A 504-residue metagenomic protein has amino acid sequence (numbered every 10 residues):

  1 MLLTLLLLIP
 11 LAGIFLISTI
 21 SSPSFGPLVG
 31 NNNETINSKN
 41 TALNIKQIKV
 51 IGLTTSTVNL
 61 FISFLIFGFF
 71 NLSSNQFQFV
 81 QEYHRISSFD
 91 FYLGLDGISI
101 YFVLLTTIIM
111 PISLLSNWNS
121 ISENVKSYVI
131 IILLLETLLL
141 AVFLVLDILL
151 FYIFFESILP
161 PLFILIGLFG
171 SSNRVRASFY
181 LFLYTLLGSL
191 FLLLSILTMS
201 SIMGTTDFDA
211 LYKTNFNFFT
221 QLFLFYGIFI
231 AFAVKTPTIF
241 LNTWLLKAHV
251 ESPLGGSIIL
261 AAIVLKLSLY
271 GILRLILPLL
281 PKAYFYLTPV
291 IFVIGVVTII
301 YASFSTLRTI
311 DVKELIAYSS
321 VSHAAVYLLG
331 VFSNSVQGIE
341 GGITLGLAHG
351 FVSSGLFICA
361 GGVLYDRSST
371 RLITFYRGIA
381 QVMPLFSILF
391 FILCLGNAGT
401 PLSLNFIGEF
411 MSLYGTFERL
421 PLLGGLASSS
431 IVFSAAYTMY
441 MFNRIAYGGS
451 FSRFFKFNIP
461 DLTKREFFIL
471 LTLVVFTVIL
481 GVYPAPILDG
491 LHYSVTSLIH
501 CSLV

Functional and structural regions predicted by a protein language model:
M1-I9, L95-T106, I148-P161, Q221-F232 (+2 more regions): Structural signature of hydrophobic alpha-helical transmembrane segments
M1-T4, L11-I130, T496: Transmembrane helix-loop-helix hairpins at membrane boundaries of multipass inner-membrane proteins
I14-T19, P111-L115, T137-A141, I164-L165 (+10 more regions): Alpha-helical transmembrane segments of multipass membrane proteins
F15-T41, M110-S122, I164-N173, T236-H249 (+3 more regions): C-terminal ends of transmembrane helices
L43-I48, I130-Q221, L307-R371: Alpha-helical multi-pass transmembrane bundles of energy-transducing inner-membrane proteins
N71-D90, R174-R176, L190-V250, I272 (+6 more regions): Juxtamembrane/interfacial segments at transmembrane-helix boundaries in multi-pass membrane proteins
L246-A248, S252-G255, L265-G350: Acidic, glycine-rich loop-and-beta core segments that form the ion-binding/anion-interacting portion of active sites
S353-L356, L422-K456: Predominantly late transmembrane helices and immediately cytosolic-facing juxtamembrane segments
